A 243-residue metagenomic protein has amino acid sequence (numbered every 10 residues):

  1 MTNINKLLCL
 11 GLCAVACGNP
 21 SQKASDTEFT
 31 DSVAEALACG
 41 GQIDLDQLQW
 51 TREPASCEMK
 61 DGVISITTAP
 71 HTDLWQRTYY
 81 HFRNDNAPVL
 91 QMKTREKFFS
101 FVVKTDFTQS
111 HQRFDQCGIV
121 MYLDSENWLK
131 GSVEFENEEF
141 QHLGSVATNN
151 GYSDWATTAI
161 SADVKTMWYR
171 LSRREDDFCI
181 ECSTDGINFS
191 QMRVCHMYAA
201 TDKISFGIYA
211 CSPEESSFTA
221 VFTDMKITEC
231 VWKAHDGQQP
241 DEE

Functional and structural regions predicted by a protein language model:
T2-L10: Sec-dependent signal peptide recognition, specifically the positively charged N-region followed immediately by
C9-L12, E136: A periodicity- and composition-biased signal for non-globular, repetitive helical segments
V15-A16: C-terminal motif of bacterial Sec signal peptides marking the signal peptidase cleavage site
N19: Short, conserved catalytic or interaction motifs in soluble domains
A24-E243: Extracellular glycan-recognition regions
